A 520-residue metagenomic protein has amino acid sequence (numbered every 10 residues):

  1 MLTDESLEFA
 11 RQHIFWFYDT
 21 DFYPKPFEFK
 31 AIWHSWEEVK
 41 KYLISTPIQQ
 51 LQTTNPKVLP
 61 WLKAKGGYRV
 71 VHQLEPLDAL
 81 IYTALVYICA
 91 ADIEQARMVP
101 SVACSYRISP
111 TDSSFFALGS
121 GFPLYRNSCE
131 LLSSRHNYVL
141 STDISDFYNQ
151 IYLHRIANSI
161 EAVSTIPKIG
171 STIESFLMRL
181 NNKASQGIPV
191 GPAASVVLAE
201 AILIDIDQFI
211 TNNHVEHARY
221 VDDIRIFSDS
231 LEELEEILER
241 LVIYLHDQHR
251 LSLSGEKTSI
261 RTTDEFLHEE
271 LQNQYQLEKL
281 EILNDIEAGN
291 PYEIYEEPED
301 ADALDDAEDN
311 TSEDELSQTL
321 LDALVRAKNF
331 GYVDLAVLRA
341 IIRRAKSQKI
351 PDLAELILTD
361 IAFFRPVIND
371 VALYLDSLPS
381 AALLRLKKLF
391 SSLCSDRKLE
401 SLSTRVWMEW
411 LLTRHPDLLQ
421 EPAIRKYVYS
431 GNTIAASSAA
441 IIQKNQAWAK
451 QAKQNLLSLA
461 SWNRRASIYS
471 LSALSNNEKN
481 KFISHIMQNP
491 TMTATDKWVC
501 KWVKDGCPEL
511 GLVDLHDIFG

Functional and structural regions predicted by a protein language model:
M1-P167, M178-P192: Conserved two-metal-ion catalytic palm core of "right-hand" nucleic acid polymerases, unifying RNA-dependent RNA
K63, K257, T262-D264: A general secondary-structure junction signal
F116-V221, R225-I260, K279, N284-R465 (+1 more regions): Conserved polymerase palm-domain catalytic core
L180-N182, T263-E265, Q272: Extended charged low-complexity segments that act as oligomerization/scaffolding linkers
S230-L231, E265-L267: Short secondary-structure transition/capping segments
L267-L280: Short, low-order "capping/linker" segments at domain edges
I483-G520: Eukaryotic acidic, Ser/Thr-rich intrinsically disordered low-complexity regions
